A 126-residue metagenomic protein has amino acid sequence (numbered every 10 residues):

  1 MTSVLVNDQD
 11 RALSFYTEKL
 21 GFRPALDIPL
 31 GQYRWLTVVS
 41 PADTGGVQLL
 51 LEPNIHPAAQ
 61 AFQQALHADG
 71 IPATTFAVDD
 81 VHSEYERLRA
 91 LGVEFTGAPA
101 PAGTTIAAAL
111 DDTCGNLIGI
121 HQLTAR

Functional and structural regions predicted by a protein language model:
M1-V4, A25-L26, R34-T37, F76 (+1 more regions): Vicinal oxygen chelate
V4-V47: Core segments of cupin and vicinal oxygen chelate
Y33-W35, P57-F62: A short, acidic/glycine-rich surface segment
S40, P53, Q122: Active-site donor-binding loop signature of nucleotide-sugar glycosyltransferases
P41-G46, I55-A58, V81-S83: Short, charged/polar surface micro-motifs in flexible loops or helix N-caps
V47-L49, I118: Short beta-strand segments
A65-L66: Short Gly/Pro-enriched turn/cap motifs at secondary-structure boundaries
D69-A73: Eukaryotic phosphotyrosine signaling hubs
